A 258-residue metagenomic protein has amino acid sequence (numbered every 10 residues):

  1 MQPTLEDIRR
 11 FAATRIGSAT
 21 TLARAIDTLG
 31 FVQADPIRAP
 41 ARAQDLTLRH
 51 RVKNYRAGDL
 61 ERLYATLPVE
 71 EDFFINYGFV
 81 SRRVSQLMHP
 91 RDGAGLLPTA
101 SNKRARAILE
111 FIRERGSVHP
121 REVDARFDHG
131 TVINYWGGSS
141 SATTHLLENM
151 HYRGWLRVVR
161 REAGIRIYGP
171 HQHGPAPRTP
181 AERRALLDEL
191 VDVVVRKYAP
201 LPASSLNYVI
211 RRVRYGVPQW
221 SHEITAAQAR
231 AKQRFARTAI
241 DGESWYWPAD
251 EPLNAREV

Functional and structural regions predicted by a protein language model:
M1-V258: Long, low-complexity intrinsically disordered regions
